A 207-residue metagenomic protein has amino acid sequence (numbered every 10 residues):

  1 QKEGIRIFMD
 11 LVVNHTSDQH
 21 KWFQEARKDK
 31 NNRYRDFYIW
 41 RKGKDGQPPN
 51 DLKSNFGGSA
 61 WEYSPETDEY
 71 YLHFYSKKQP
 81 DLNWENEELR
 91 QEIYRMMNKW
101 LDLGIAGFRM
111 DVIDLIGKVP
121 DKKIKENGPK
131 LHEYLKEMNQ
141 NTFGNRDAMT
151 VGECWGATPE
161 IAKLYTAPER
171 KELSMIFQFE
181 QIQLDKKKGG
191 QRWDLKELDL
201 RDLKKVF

Functional and structural regions predicted by a protein language model:
Q1, N14-H15, H20, H132: Histidine-centered active-site/metal-ligand motif
Q1-V12, W100, A148: Conserved beta-strand->loop/alpha-helix structural units within folded catalytic cores of enzymes with alpha/beta
D18-D51, L135, N139-F207: Conserved alpha/beta catalytic core and glycan-binding cleft of carbohydrate-active enzymes
W22-F23, S76, V119-K123: Surface-exposed, active-site-proximal loop segments in enzymatic domains
S59-W84: N-terminal small/glycine-rich loop or linker at the start of catalytic domains across soluble metabolic enzymes
D81-I161, Y165, R170, Q181-K187: Active-site neighborhood of glycoside hydrolase catalytic domains
